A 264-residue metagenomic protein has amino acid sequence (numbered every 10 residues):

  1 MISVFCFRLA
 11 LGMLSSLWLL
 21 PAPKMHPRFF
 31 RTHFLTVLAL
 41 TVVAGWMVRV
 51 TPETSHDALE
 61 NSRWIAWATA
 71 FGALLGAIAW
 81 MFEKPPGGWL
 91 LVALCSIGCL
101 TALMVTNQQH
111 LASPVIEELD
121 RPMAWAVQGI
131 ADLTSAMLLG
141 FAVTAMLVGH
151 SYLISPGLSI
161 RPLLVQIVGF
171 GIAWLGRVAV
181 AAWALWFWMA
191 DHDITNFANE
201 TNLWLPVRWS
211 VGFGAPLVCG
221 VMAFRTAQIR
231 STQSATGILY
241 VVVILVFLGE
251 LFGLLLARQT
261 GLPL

Functional and structural regions predicted by a protein language model:
M1-Q109, D132-S151, Q166-D191, T201-P263: Hydrophobic cores of alpha-helical transmembrane segments in multi-pass integral membrane proteins
A102-A124: Intrinsically disordered, low-complexity linker/loop segments enriched in Gly/Pro and charged/polar residues
A112-D120, D191-F197, L264: Membrane-interfacial helical/loop segments at transmembrane boundaries in membrane proteins
L119-L138: Surface-exposed beta-loop interaction hotspot
R121-W125, L158-R161, F197, T201 (+1 more regions): Membrane-helix interfacial "entry" motifs
I154-I167: Hydrophobic, small-residue-rich membrane helices and short re-entrant helix-turn-helix hairpins that build
